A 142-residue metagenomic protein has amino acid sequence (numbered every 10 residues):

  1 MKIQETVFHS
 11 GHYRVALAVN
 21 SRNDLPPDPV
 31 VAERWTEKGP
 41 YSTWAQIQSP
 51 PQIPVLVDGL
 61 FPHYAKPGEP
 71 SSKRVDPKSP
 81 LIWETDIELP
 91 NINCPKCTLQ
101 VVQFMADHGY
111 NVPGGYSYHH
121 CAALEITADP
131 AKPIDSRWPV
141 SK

Functional and structural regions predicted by a protein language model:
M1-K142: Structured recognition/catalytic domains enriched at protein termini, typified by the LPMO catalytic fold at the mature
